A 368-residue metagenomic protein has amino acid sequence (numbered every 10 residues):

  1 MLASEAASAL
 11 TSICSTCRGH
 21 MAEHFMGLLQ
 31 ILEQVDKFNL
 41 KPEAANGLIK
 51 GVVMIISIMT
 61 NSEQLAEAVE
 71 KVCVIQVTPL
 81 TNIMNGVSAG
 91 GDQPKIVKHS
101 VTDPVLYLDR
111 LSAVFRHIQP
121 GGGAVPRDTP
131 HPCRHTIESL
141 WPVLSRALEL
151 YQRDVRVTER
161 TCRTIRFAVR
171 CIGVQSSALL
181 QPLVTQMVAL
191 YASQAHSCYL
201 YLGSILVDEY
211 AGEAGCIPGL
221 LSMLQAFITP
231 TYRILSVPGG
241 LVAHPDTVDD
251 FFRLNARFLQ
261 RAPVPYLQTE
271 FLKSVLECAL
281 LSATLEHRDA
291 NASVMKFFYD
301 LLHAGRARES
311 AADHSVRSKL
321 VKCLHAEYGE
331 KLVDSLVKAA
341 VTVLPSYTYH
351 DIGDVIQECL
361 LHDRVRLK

Functional and structural regions predicted by a protein language model:
M1-K368: Karyopherin-beta/Importin-beta family HEAT-repeat alpha-solenoid scaffold
